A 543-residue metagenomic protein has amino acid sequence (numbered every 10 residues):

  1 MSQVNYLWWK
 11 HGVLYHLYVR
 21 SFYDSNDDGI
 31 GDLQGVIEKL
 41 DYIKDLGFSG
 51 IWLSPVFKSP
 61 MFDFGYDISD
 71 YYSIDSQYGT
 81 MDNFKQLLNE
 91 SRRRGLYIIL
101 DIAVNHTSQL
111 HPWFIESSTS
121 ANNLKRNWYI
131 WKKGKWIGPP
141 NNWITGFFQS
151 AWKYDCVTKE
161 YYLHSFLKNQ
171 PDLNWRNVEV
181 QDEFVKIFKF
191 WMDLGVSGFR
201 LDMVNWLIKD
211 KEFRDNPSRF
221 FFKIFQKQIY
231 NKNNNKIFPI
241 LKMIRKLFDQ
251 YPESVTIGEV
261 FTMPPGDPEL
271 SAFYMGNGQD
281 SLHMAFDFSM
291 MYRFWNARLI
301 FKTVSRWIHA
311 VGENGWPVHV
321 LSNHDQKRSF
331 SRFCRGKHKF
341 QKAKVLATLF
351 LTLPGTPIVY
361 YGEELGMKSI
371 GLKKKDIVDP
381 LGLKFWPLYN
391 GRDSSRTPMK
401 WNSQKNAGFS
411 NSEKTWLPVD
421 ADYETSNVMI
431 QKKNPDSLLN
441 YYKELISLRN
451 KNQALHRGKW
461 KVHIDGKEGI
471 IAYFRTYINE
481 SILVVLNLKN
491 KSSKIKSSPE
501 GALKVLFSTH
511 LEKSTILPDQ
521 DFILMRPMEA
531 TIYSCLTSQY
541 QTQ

Functional and structural regions predicted by a protein language model:
S2-K189, D193, W206-P264, M399: Acidic/aromatic-lined carbohydrate-recognition and catalytic surfaces of CAZymes acting on diverse glycans
W8-K10, D215-I229, P239-V255, T262 (+7 more regions): Loop/helix patches that line or flank the sugar-binding groove of alpha-linked glycan CAZymes
R20-F22, F57-S59, V104-N105, K168-N169 (+14 more regions): Short, solvent-exposed loop/turn segments at secondary-structure junctions
Q34-E38, K44, D82, L88 (+4 more regions): Glycan-processing catalytic domains of CAZymes
I51, F199-L201: Hydrophobic residues within beta-strands of alpha/beta enzymes
S492-L511: Beta-strand-rich binding/interaction modules
L517-Q543: C-terminal beta-strand-rich structural cap/linker in extracellular carbohydrate-active enzymes
